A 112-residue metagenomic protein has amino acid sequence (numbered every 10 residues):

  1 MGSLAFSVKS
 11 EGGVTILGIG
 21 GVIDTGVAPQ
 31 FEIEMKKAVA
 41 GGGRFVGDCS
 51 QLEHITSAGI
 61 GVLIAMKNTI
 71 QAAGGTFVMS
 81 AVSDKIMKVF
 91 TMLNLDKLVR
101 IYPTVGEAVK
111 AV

Functional and structural regions predicted by a protein language model:
G2-I33: STAS-typified acidic loop motif
G12, S50, G106: Conserved catalytic submotifs in the C-terminal HATPase_c
T25-L98: Amphipathic alpha-helical interaction surfaces in cytosolic regulatory modules
D84, G106-E107: Acidic phosphotransfer microenvironment of two-component signaling modules
R100-T104: Short acidic-hydrophobic, aromatic-tinged amphipathic segments that line or gate anion-handling sites
